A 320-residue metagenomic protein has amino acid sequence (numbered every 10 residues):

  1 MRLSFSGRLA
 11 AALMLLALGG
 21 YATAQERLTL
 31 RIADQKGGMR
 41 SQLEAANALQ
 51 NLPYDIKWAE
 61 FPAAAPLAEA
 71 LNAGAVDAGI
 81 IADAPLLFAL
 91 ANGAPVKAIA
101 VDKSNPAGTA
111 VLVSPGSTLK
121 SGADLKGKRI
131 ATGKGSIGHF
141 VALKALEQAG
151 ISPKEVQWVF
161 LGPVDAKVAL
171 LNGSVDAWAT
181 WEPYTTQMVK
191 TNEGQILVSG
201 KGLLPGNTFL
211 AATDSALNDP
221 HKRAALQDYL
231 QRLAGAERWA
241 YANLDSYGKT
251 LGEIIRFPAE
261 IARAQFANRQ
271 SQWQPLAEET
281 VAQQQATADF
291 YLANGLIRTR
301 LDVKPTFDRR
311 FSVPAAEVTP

Functional and structural regions predicted by a protein language model:
M1-A10: Bacterial N-terminal signal peptides that target proteins for export
A17-A22: N-terminal signal peptide c-region/cleavage motif recognized by signal peptidases
Q25-S152, Q157-F160, D176-T180, Q195-L204: Short, glycine-/small- and polar/acidic-enriched structural segments that line small-molecule recognition paths
R40-A46, A68, N72, D83 (+11 more regions): Extracytoplasmic/secreted envelope proteins and their assembly/folding machinery, especially bacterial periplasmic
N47-Q50, A75, I80, L90 (+10 more regions): Sec/Tat-exported extracytoplasmic proteins
A84-P85, V159, V164-E253: Pocket-lining segment of extracytoplasmic ligand-binding domains
D219-R298: Secondary-structure end/capping motifs
D289-P320: Conserved C-terminal helix/tail region of periplasmic/extracytoplasmic solute-binding proteins
